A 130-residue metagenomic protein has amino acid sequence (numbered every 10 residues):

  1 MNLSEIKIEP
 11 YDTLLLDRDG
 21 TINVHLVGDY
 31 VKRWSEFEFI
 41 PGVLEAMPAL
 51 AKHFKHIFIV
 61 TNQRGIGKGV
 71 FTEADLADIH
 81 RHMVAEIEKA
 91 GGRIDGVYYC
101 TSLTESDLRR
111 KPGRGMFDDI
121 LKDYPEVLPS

Functional and structural regions predicted by a protein language model:
N2-F58: Active-site neighborhood of HAD-like aspartate-dependent phosphohydrolases
D12, D95, S130: Conserved acidic residues
W34-E38, F71-I79, K111-P112: Alpha-helix N-cap and loop-to-helix initiation/capping positions
V43, M47-H80, R93-S106: Substrate-recognition element of Asp-dependent hydrolases with the DxDx(T/V) motif
M83-E88, L121: Conserved hydrophobic residues forming the short capping helix/wall of the S-adenosyl-L-methionine
I87-R93, E126: Short helix-capping segments at alpha-helix termini
K111-S130: Conserved Lys-Pro-Asp/Glu-containing loop-to-beta segment of HAD-superfamily phosphomonoesterases, centered on
